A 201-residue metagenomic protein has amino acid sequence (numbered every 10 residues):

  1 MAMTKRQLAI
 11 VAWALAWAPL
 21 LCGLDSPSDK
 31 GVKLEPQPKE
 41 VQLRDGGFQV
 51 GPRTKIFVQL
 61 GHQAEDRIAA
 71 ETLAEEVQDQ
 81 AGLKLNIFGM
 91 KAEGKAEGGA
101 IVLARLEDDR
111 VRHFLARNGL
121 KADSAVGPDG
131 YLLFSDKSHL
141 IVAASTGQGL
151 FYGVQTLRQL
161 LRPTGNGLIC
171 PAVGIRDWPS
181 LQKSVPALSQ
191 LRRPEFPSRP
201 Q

Functional and structural regions predicted by a protein language model:
M1-A12: Bacterial N-terminal signal peptides that target proteins for export
M3, L106, S145, F196-P197: Short coil/turn linker and secondary-structure boundary residues
T4-K5, P19, V32, L191: Short, intrinsically disordered low-complexity segments
T4-R6, A70, T156, P200: Composition- and surface-driven signal marking solvent-exposed, interaction-prone regions in large proteins
I10-L20: Bacterial N-terminal signal peptides
L24-L181: Contiguous, structured surface segment used for ligand recognition
C170-Q201: An acidic-aromatic substrate-binding cleft motif
